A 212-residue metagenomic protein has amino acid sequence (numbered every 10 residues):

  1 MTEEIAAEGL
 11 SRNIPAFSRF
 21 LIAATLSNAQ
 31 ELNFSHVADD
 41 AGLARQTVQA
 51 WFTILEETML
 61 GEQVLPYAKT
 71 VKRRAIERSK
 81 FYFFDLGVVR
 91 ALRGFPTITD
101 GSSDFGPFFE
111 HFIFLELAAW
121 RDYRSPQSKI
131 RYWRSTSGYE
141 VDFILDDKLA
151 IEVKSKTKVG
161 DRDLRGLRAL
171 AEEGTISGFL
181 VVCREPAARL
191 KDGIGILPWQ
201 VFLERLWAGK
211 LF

Functional and structural regions predicted by a protein language model:
M1-L149: Accessory nucleic acid-recognition modules appended to NTPase machines
K129, G178, G193-G195: Conserved beta-strand segments of alpha/beta enzyme cores
R134, V181-C183: Short beta-strand/turn micro-motifs composed of small residues that flank or help shape donor/cofactor-binding pockets
E140-V141, V159-R162, A187-K191: Short active-site-adjacent structural elements
D146-V159: Active-site ExK catalytic segment of metal-dependent nucleases
A150, L180-V181: Structural beta-sheet core signal
K156, R162-T175, F179: Short, charged, amphipathic alpha-helix that recurs within catalytic cores of restriction-modification and other
P186-F212: Domain-level recognition of nuclease-like catalytic cores that cleave nucleotide substrates
